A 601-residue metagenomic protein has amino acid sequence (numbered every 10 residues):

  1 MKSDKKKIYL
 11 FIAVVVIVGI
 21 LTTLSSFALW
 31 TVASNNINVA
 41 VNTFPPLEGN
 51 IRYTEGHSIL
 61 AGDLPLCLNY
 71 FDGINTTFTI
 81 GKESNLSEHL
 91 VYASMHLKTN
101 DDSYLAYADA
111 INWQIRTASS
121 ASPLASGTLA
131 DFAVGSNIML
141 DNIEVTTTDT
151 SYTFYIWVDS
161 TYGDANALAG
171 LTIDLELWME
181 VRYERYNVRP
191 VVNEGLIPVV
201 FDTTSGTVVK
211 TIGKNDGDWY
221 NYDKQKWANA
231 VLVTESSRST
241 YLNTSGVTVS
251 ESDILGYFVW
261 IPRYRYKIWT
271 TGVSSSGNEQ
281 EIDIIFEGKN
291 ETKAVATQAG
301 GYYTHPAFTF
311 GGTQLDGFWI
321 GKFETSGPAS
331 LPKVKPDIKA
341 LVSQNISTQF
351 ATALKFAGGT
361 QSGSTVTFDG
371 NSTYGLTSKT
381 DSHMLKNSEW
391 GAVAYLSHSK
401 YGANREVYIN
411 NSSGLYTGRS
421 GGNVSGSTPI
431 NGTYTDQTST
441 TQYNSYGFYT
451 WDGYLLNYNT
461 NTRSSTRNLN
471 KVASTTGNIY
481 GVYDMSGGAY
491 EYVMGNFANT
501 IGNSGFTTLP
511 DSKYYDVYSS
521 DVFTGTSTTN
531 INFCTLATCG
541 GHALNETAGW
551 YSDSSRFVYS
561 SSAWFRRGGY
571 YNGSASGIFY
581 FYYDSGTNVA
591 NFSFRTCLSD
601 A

Functional and structural regions predicted by a protein language model:
K2-K6, A61-Y70, A121-S151, Y155-D159: Extracellular adhesion/glycan-binding regions together with long Ser/Thr- and acidic-residue-rich low-complexity tracts
K2-N69, A169-L175, E180-Y186: Short, polar/proline-rich extracytoplasmic segments that appear immediately after membrane translocation
T22, T31, L68-S126: Surface-exposed interaction patch
D72-V91, H96, M139-Y186: C-terminal, structured domain-capping segment
N187-G301: N-terminal module-boundary/linker segments of secreted carbohydrate-active enzymes
T248, S252-L255, E287-M485, D600: Short aromatic-cysteine micro-motif
T325-A351, N503-N532: A solvent-exposed, charged loop/short amphipathic helix patch at secondary-structure junctions
S388-G391, S412-Y446, W451-D452, L456-T462 (+4 more regions): C-terminal, surface-exposed recognition/capping segments
